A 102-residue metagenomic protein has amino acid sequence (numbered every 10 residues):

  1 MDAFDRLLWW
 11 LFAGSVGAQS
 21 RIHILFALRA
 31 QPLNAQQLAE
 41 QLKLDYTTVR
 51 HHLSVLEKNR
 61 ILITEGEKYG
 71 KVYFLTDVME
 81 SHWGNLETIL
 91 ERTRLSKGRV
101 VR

Functional and structural regions predicted by a protein language model:
M1-H23: Short alpha-helical segments that sit at the start of domains
M1-L8, D77-R102: Amphipathic alpha-helical dimerization/coiled-coil segments that flank or bridge DNA-binding/regulatory modules
A18, G66-V72: Short, Lys/Arg-rich nucleic-acid/phosphate-binding segment
Q19, A30-N34: Short capping segments at the starts of secondary-structure elements
Q37-Q41: A short acidic, leucine-rich amphipathic alpha-helix
R60: Glycine-centered, phosphate/nucleic-acid-interacting loop/turn motifs that mediate DNA/RNA or nucleotide
